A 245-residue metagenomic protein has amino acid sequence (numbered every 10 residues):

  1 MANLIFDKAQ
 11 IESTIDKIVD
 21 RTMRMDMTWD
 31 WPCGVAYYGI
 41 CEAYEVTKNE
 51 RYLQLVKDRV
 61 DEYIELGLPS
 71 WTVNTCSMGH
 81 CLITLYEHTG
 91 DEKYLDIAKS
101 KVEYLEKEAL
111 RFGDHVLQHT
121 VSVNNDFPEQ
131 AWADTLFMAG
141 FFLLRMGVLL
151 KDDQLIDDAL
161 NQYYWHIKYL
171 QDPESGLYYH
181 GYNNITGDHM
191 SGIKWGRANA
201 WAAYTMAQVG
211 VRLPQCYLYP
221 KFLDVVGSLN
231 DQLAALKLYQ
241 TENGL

Functional and structural regions predicted by a protein language model:
M1-F6: Non-catalytic accessory regions flanking glycosidase/transglycosidase catalytic cores in CAZymes
D7-M27, R51-S70, D96-V116, D153-Y179 (+1 more regions): Long, well-ordered core segments of solenoidal/helical folds
I18-R21, Y38-A43, S77-H88, V116-D134 (+2 more regions): Carbohydrate-binding/catalytic loop surfaces
W29-Y44, W71-E87, A131-V148, W195-V211: Well-ordered alpha-helical segments within folded domains of soluble proteins
V35-Y38, E42-T47, Y52-L55, V60: N-terminal substrate-binding region of glycoside hydrolase catalytic domains
V46, L66, H88, E108 (+2 more regions): Alpha-solenoid helical repeat scaffolds
A133-L136, L144-L245: Extended ligand-binding clefts on enzyme/binding-domain cores
